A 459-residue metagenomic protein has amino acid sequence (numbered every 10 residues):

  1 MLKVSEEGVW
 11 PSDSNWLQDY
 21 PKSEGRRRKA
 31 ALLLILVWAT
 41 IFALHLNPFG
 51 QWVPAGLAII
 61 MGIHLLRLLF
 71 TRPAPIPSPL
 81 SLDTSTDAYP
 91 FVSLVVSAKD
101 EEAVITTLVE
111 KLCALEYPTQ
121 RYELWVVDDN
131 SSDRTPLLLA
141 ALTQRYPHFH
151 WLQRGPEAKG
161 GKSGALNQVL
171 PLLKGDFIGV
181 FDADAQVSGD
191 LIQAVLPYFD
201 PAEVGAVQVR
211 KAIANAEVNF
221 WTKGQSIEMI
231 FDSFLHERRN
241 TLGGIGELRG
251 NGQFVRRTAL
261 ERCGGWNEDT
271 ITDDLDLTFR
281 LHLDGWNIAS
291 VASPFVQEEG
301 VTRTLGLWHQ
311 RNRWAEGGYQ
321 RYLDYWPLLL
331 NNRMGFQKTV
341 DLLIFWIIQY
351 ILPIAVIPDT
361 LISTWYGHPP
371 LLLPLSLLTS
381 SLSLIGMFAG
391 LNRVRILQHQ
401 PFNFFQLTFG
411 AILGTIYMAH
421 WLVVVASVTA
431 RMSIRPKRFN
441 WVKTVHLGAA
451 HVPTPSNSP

Functional and structural regions predicted by a protein language model:
I41-I76, L82-T86, I344-R435: Membrane-embedded multi-pass helical conduit in multi-pass membrane proteins, especially envelope-biosynthetic
I60-R121, N440: N-terminal signal-anchor transmembrane helix
P90-S93, E123, E261, D276: Cell-envelope/extracellular polymer assembly enzymes that use nucleotide-activated donors
E110-P156: Acidic donor-binding segment of Leloir-type glycosyltransferases
T143-F177, G189-I271, N312-L323, Y417: Long helical/loop segments within the catalytic core of UDP-sugar-dependent glycosyltransferases, especially the large
I271-L277: Acidic donor-binding loop at a coil-to-helix junction in glycosyltransferase catalytic cores that engages
T278-V296: Catalytic donor-sugar/metal-binding loop of nucleotide-sugar-dependent glycosyltransferases
